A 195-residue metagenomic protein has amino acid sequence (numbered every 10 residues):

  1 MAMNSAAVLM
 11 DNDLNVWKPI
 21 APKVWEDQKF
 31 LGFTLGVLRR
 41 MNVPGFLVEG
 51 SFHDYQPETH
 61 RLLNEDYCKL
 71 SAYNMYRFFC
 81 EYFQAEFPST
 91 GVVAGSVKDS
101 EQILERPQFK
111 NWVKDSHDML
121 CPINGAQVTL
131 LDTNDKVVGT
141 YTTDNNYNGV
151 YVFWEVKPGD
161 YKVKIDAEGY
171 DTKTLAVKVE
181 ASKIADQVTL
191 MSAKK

Functional and structural regions predicted by a protein language model:
N15-F87: Active-site-adjacent mobile loop/cap segments within catalytic or ligand-binding domains
G91-D99: A short, amphipathic beta-strand motif
L104-V128: Short flexible loop/turn segments that cap and initiate beta-strands
Q127-L131, K164: Beta-strand signatures of extracellular beta-sandwich domains
L131-V150: Short, acidic Ser/Thr/Gly-rich low-complexity loop/linker segments typical of extracellular and cell-surface proteins
G149, G159-G169: A short, solvent-exposed beta-strand micro-motif common in secreted/extracellular proteins
V152-W154: Hydrophobic core positions of the immunoglobulin-like beta-sandwich fold
E168-K195: Structured interaction patches on ligand/partner-binding surfaces of diverse proteins
